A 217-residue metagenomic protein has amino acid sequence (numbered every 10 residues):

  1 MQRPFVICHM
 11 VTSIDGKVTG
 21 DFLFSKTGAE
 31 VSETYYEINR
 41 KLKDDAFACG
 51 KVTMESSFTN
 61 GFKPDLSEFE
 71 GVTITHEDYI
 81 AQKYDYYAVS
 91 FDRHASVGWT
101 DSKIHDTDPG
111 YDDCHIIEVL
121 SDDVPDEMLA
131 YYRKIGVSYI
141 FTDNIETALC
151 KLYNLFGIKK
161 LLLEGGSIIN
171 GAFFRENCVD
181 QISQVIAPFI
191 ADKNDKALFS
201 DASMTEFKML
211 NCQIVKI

Functional and structural regions predicted by a protein language model:
M1-I217: Enzymes that bind and transform nitrogen-containing heteroaromatic metabolites
